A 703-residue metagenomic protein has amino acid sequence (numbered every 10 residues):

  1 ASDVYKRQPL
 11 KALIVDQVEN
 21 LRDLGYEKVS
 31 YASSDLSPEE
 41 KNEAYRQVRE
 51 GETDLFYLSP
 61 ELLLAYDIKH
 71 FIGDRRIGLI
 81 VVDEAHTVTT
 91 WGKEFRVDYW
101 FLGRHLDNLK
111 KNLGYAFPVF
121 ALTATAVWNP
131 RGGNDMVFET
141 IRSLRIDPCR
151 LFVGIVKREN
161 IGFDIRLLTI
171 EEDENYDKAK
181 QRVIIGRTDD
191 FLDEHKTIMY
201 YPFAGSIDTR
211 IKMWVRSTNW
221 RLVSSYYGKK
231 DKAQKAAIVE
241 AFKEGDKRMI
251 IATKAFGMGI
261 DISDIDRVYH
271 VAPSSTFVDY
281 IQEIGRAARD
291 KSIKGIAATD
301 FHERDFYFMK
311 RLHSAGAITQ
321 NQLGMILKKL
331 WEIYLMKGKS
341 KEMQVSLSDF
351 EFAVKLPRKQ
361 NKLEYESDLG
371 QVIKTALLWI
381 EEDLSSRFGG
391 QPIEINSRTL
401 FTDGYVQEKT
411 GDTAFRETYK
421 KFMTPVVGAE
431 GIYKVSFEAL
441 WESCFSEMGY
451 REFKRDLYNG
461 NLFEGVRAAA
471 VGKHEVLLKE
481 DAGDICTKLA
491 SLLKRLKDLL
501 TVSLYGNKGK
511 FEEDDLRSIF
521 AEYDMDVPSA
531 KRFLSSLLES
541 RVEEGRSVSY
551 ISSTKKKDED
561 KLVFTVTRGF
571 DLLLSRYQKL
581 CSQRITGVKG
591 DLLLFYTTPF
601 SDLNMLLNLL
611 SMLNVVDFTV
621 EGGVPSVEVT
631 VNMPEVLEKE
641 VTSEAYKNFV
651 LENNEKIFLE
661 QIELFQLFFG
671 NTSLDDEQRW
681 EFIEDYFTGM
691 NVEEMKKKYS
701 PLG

Functional and structural regions predicted by a protein language model:
A1-Y5: Short, small-residue-biased leader/transition segments that mark boundaries at the very start of proteins
L13-P38, Q47-E50, E139-L144: Conserved helix-turn-beta segment of the N-terminal RecA-like "Helicase ATP-binding" lobe in SF1/SF2 helicases
Y26-L36, P148-V153, T218-D231: Conserved RecA-like helicase motor-core motifs
L36-L79, T89-K93: Conserved helix/coil segment N-terminal to the catalytic DExD/H
E52-L55, R76-L79, Y115-F120, D246-M249: Loop/turn-to-beta-strand initiation segments
H86-V153: Post-DEXD/H (motif II) to motif III coupling segment of the RecA-like Helicase ATP-binding lobe
P148-D208: Conserved interdomain linker/interface between the two RecA-like ATPase lobes of SF2 helicase motors
G186-T197, P202-M249, K254, I260-G703: C-terminal helicase lobe
